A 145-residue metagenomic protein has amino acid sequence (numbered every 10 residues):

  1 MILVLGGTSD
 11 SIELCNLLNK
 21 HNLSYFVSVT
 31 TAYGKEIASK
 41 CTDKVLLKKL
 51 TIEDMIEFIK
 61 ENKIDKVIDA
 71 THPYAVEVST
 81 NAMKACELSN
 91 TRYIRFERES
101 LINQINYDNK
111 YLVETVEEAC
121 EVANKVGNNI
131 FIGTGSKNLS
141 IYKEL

Functional and structural regions predicted by a protein language model:
I2-T31: N-terminal basic/disordered segments at the start of proteins
V4, I68-D69, I132: Redox-cofactor binding/interface segments in oxidoreductases and associated redox assembly factors
S11, Y33-A38, L139-Y142: Short, charged/polar "capping" segments at the starts of alpha-helices and the immediately preceding loops
L23-K49, Q104-D108: N-terminal beta-loop-helix "entrance" segment that forms/cooperates in small-molecule cofactor or anionic ligand
V29-K35, E97-I102, V116, S136-N138: Short, polar loop motifs at secondary-structure junctions
D54-M55, E118-A119, N138-I141: Short acidic active-site motifs
I56-E117: Glycine/small-residue-rich loop that forms an oxyanion/phosphate-binding "nest" at active or ligand-binding sites
N128-N129, G133-L145: Anionic-ligand binding region
